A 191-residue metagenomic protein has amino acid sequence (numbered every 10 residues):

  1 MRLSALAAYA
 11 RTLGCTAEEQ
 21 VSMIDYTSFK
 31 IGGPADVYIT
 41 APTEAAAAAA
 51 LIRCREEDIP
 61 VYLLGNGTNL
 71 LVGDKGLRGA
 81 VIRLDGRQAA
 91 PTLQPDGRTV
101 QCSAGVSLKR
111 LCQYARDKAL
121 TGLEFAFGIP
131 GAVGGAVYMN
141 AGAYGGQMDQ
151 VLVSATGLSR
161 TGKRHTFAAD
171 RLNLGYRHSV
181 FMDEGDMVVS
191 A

Functional and structural regions predicted by a protein language model:
R2-V133: Anion-binding (especially nucleotide phosphate/pyrophosphate-binding) glycine-rich loop and adjoining beta-alpha core
G32, I39-E44, L71-A89, Y138-A168 (+1 more regions): Structural signature of FAD isoalloxazine-binding scaffolds in flavoprotein oxidoreductases
N66-N69, N140, N173: Detector for Asparagine
T121, V151, D170-L172: Short beta-strand or tight-loop elements that sit immediately N-terminal to catalytic metal-binding acidic residues
R171-V180: Flexible, small-/acidic-enriched active-site or ligand-binding loops
